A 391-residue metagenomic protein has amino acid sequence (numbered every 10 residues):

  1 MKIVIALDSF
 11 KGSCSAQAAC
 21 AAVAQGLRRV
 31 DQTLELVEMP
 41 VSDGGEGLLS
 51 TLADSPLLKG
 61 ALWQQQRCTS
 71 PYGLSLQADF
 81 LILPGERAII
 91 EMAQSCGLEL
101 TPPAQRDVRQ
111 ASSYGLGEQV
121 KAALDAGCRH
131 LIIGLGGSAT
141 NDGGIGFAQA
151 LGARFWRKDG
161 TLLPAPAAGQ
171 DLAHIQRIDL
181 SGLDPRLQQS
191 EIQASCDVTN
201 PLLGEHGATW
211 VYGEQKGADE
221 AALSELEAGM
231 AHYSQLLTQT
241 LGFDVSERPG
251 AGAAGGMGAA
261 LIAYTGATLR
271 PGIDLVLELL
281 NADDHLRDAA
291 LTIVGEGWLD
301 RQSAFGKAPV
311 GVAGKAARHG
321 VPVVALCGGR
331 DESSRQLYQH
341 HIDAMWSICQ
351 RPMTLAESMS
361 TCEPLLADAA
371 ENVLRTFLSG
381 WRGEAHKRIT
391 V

Functional and structural regions predicted by a protein language model:
M1-L135, A139-V391: N-terminal loops that bind phosphate or other acidic moieties and the adjacent beta-alpha structural core
